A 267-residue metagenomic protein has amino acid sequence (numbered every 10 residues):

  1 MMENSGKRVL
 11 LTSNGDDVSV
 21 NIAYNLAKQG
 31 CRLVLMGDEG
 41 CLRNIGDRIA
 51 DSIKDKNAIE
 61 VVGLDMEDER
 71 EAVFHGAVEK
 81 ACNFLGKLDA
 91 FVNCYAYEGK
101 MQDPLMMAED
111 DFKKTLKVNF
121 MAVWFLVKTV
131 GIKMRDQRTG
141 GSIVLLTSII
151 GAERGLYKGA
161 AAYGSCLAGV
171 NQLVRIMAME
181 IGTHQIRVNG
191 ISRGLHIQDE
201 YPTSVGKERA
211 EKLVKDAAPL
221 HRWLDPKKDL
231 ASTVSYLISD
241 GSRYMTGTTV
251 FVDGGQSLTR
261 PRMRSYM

Functional and structural regions predicted by a protein language model:
M2-M36: Canonical Rossmann dinucleotide-binding motif of NAD(H)/NADP(H)-dependent dehydrogenases/reductases, specifically
D47, G159, T183, S192-P219 (+1 more regions): A glycine/serine/threonine-rich, flexible loop-to-helix segment that serves as the NAD(P) cofactor-binding "lid"
A77, Q102-P104, A108-L116, P202 (+1 more regions): Substrate-binding pocket helix/loop in short-chain dehydrogenase/reductase
V144-G169, V174-T183, L195-H196: Catalytic loop of short-chain dehydrogenase/reductase
G182-R187, M245-G247: Short, small/polar-rich loop/turn modules that mediate ligand/substrate recognition or access, typified
A218-L230, G241: A conserved structural motif in NAD(P)-dependent oxidoreductases
S235, T246-M267: Short C-terminal tail/terminal secondary-structure segment of NAD(P)H-dependent dehydrogenase/reductase domains
